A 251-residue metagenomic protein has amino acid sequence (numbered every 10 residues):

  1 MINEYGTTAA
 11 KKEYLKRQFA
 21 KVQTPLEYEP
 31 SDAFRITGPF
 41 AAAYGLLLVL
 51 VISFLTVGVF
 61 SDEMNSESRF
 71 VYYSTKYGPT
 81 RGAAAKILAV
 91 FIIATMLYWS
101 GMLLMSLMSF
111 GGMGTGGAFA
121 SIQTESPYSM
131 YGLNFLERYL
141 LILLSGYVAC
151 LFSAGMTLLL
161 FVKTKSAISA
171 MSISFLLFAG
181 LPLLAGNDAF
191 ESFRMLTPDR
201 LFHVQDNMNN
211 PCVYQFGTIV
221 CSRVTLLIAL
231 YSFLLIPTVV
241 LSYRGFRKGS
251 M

Functional and structural regions predicted by a protein language model:
M1-E63, A84-K163, L183, N207-F216 (+1 more regions): Secretory targeting signals
E27, G116-E137, I168-S172, L177-G249: Terminal transmembrane helical anchor/hairpin motif
M64, F70-V71: Membrane-helix interface linkers and caps
E67-S68, G155, M171: Transmembrane alpha-helix boundary/hinge residues in polytopic small-molecule transporters
S68, A83-A84: Alpha-helical transmembrane segments and their immediate interhelical loop/hinge regions in multi-pass membrane
Y73-P79: Short helix-to-coil transition segments within interhelical loops that connect adjacent transmembrane helices
T75, K163-T164: Transmembrane helix irregularities
P79, S166-A167: Membrane-helix interface/capping residues of multi-pass secondary transporters
